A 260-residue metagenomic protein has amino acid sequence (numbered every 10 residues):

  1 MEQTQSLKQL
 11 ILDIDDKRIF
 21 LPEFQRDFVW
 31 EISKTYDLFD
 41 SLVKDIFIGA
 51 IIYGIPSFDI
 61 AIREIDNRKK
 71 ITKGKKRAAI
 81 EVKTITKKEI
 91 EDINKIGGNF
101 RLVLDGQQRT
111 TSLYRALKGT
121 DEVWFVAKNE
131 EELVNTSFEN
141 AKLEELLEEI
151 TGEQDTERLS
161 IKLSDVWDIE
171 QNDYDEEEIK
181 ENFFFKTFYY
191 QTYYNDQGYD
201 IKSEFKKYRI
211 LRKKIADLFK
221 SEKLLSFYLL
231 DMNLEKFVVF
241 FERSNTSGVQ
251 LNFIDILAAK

Functional and structural regions predicted by a protein language model:
M1-I32, Y36-K260: Basic- and aromatic-enriched surface patches that contact anionic nucleotides/nucleic acids
